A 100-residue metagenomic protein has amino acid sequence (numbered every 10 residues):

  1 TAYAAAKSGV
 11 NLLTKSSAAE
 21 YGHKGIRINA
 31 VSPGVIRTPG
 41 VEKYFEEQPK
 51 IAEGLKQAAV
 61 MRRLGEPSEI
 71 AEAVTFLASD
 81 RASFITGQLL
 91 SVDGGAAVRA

Functional and structural regions predicted by a protein language model:
Y3, N11: Catalytic tyrosine of NAD(P)H-dependent dehydrogenase/reductases that use a Tyr as the general acid/base
A6, T14: Active-site helix of classical SDR
K7, A71: Conserved catalytic core of two-component sensor histidine kinases
A19-H23, S83: Alpha-helical segment proximal to the catalytic Tyr-Lys
H23, V35-A58, R99-A100: A glycine/serine/threonine-rich, flexible loop-to-helix segment that serves as the NAD(P) cofactor-binding "lid"
R27-P33, R37, A78, S91-D93: Conserved SDR Rossmann-fold cofactor-binding beta-strand/turn motif
A59-I70, R81: A conserved structural motif in NAD(P)-dependent oxidoreductases
T75, T86-A100: Short C-terminal tail/terminal secondary-structure segment of NAD(P)H-dependent dehydrogenase/reductase domains
